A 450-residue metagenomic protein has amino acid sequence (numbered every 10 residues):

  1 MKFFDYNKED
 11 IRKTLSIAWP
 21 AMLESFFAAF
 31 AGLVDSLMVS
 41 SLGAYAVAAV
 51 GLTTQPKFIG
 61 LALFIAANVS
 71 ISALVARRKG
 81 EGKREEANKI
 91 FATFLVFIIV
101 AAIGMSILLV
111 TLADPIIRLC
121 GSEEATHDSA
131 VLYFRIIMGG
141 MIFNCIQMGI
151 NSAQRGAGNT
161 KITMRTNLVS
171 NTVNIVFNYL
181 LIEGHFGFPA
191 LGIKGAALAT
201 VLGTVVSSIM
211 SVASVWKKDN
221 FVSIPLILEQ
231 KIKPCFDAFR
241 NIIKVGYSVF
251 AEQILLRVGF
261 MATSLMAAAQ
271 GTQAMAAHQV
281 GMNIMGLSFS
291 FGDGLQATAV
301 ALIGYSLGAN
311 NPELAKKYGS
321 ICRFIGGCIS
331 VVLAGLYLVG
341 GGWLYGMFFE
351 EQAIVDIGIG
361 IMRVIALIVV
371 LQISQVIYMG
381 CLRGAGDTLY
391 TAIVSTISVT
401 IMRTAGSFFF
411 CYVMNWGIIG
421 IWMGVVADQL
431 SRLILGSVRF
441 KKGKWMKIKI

Functional and structural regions predicted by a protein language model:
M1-A21, V75-I142, F188-Y247, I303-I368 (+1 more regions): Short alpha-helical transmembrane segments in multi-pass integral membrane proteins
S16-D35, I136, S170, G203-S207 (+4 more regions): Transmembrane helical elements of multi-pass membrane transporters/channels
A21, S25, S36-L37, A73 (+15 more regions): Transmembrane alpha-helix boundary and packing residues in multipass membrane permease domains and related
A21-A29, S36, I65, F97-S106 (+9 more regions): Hydrophobic alpha-helical transmembrane segments in multi-pass membrane proteins
F30-A48, I117-E124, L180-L191, I254-L287 (+3 more regions): Helix-terminus/linker motif at the lipid-water interface of multi-pass membrane proteins
V34, S70, I107, T111-P115 (+13 more regions): Transmembrane alpha-helix boundary/anchor motif
V47-I107, N144-T163, M275-G341, Q372-T396: Small-residue-rich hydrophobic transmembrane alpha-helices
N68, S72, I137-G156, T163-N171 (+6 more regions): Short runs within selected transmembrane alpha-helices of multi-pass transporters and secretion channels
